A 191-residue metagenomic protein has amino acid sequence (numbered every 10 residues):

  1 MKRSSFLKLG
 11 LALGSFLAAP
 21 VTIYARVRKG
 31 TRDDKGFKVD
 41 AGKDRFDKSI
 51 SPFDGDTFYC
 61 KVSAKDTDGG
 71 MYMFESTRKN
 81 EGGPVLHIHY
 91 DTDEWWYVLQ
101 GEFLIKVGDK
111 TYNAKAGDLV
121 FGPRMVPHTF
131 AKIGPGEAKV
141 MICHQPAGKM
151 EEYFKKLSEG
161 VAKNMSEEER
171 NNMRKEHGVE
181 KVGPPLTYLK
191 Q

Functional and structural regions predicted by a protein language model:
K2-R26: N-terminal export signals
V21-G55, E159: C-terminal segment of N-terminal export signals and the immediately downstream linker at the start of the mature
I50-L86: A short glycine-rich, His/Asp/Glu-containing loop-to-beta-strand
T77, D91-I105: Short, conserved beta-strand element in jelly-roll/cupin
V85-D91, T129: Histidine-centered catalytic micro-motifs
K110-R124: Short acidic-glycine-tyrosine-enriched beta hairpin
R124-E151: Ligand-binding loop in jelly-roll beta-barrel domains
V161-Q191: Acidic/histidine-enriched, glycine/proline-rich intrinsically disordered or flexible terminal extensions
